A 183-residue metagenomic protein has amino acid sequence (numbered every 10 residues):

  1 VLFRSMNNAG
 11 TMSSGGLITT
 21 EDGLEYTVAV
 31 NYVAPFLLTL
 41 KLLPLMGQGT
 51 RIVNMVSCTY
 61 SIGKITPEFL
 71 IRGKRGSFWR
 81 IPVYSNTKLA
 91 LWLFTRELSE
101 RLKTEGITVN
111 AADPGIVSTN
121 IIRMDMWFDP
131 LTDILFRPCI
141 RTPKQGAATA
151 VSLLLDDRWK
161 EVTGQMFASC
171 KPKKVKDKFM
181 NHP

Functional and structural regions predicted by a protein language model:
V1-L2, V175-P183: Short, intrinsically disordered, charge-balanced linker/junction segments flanking boundaries in proteins
F3-D125: Rossmann-fold NAD(P)H-dependent dehydrogenase/reductase core
I18, S85, K144, M180-P183: Residue-level detector of secondary-structure boundary/capping sites
D22-E25, F136, M180-P183: Short glycine-enriched, charge-decorated loop/helix-capping segments at active-site entrances that position
F69, L155-D156, N181-P183: Polar helix-capping/helix-linker motif
R72, M126-W127, R158, K171: A generic structural signal for secondary-structure junctions that act as hinges or helix/strand caps at the edges
T87, A111, I134-D177: C-terminal helical subdomain
P130-L131: Solvent-exposed, glycine/polar-rich loop segments of beta-barrel outer-membrane systems
